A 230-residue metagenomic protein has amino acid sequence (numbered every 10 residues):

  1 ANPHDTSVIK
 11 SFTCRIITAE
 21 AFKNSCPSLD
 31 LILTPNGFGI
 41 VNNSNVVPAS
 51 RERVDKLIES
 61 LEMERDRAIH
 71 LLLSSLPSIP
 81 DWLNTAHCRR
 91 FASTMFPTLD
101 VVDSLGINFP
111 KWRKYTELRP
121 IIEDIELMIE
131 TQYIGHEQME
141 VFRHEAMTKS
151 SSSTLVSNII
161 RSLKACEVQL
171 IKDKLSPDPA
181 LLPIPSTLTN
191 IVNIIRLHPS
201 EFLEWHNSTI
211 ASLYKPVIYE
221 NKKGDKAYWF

Functional and structural regions predicted by a protein language model:
A1-C14, S28-F230: Conserved short "hinge" loops at termini or chain/domain junctions
I17: Catalytic-loop motifs flanking and including active-site residues across diverse enzymes
